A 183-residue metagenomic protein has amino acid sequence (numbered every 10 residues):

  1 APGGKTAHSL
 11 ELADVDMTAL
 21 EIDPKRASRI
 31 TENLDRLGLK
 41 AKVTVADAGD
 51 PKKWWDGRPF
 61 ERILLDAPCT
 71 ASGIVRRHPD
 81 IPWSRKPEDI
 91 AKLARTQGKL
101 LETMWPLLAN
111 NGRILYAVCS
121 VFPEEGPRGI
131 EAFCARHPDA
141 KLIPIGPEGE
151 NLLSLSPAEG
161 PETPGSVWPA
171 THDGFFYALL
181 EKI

Functional and structural regions predicted by a protein language model:
A1-I183: S-adenosylmethionine
